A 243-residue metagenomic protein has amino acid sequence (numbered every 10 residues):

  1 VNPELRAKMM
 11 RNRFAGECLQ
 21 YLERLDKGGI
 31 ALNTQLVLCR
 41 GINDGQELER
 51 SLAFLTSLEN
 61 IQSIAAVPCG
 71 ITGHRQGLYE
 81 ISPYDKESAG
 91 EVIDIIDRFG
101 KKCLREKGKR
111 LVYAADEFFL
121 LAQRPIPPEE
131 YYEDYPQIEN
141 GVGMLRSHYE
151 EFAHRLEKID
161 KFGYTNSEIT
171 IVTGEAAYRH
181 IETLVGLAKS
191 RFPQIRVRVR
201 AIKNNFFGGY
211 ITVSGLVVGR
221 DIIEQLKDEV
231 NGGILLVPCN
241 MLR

Functional and structural regions predicted by a protein language model:
V1, K8, K107-Y132: Active-site-facing alpha/beta catalytic cores
V1, V67-C69, A115-E117, A201-N204 (+1 more regions): Short loop/turn segments at strand-loop or loop-helix junctions that form parts of catalytic or ligand-binding pockets
V1-G16, E23, K27: Hydrophobic, small-residue-rich alpha-helical packing segments that form membrane-like cores
R6-M10, Q46-L48, R75-E80, R124-P127: Short acidic, glycine/serine/threonine-rich loops at helix termini
R13, S51, Y79-S88, P127-E130: Short secondary-structure boundary/capping segments
L19-L78, E87-E117: Conserved C-terminal portion of the radical SAM core fold that forms the substrate/S-adenosylmethionine-binding
L38-G41, S82-A89, I171-G174, T212: Hydrophobic alpha-helical scaffolding
A122-R243: Radical SAM enzyme core and accessory elements
